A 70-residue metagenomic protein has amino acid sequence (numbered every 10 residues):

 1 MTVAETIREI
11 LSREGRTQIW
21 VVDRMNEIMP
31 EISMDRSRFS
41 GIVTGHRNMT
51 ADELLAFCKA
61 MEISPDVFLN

Functional and structural regions predicted by a protein language model:
M1-R24: A short, Lys/Arg-rich alpha-helix, primarily the initiator
V3, E14, I32, R47-T50: Flexible coil/turn residues that form the inter-helical turn or adjacent wing/linker of helix-turn-helix
I7, V21, F39-I42, F68: Conserved hydrophobic/aromatic packing and binding residues within compact polymer-binding modules
Q18, R36, A51-L54: Helix-turn-helix DNA-binding elements, focusing on the entry/boundary residues of the two helices that contact DNA
V21-I28, F57: Short alpha-helical "recognition helix" segments of helix-turn-helix
M25, V43, E53, L69: DNA major-groove recognition helix of helix-turn-helix
M29-N48: Recognition helix of helix-turn-helix/homeodomain-like DNA-binding domains that insert into the DNA major groove
T50-V67: DNA major-groove recognition helix of helix-turn-helix/homeodomain DNA-binding modules
